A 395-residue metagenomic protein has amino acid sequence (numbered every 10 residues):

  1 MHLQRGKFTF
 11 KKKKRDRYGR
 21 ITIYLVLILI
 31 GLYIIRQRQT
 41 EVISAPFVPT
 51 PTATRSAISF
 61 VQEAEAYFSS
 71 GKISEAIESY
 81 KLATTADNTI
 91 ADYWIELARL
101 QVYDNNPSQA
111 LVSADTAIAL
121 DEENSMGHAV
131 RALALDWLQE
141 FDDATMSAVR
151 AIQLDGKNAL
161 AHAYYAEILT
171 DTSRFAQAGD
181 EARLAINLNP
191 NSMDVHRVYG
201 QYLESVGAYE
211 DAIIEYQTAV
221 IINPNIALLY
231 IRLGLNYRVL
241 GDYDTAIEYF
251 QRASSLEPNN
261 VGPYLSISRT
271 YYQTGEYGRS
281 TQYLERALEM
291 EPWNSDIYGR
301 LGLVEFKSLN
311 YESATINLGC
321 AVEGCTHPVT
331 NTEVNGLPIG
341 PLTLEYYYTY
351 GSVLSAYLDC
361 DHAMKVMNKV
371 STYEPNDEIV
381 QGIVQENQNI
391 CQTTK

Functional and structural regions predicted by a protein language model:
A53-N106, W137, E167, D171 (+1 more regions): Alpha-helical segment of the N-proximal tetratricopeptide repeat
A57, A91-D92, S125-A129, A159-L160 (+7 more regions): Helix-start (N-cap) detector for alpha-helical repeat units in TPR-like alpha-solenoids, especially tetratricopeptide
A86, L120, L154, L188 (+6 more regions): Structural marker of alpha-solenoid helical repeat scaffolds
